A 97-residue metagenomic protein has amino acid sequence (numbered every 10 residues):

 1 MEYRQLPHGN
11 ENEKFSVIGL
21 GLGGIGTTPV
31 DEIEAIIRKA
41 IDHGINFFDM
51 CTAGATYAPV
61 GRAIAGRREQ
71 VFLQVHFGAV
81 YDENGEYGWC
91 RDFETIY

Functional and structural regions predicted by a protein language model:
M1-V75, A79-Y81: N-terminal binding-site loop/beta-alpha segment at the start of enzyme catalytic domains that lines or forms
D31, R38, D42, Y87-Y97: Glycine/proline-rich, positively charged, aromatic-decorated active-site loop/lid region on the catalytic face
E83-G85: Short, solvent-exposed polar/charged micro-motifs at secondary-structure junctions
